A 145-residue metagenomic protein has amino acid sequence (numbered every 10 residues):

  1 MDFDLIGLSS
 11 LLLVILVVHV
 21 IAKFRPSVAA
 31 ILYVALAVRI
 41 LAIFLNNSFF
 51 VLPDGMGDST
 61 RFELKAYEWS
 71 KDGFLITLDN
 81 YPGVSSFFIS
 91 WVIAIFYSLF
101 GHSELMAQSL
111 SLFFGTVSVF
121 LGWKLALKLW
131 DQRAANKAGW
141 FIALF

Functional and structural regions predicted by a protein language model:
M1-F44: Start-transfer (signal-anchor) and selected internal transmembrane alpha helices of multi-pass inner/ER membrane
S10, I93-G101, Q108-L121: Transmembrane alpha-helices of multi-pass, membrane-embedded glycan-processing enzymes that use lipid-linked
L16-A22, S109-L129: Transmembrane-helix motifs of polytopic, lipid-linked glycan transferases
P26, A30, L105, G122-L144: Transmembrane-helix signature of polytopic, membrane-embedded enzymes that assemble or transfer cell-envelope glycans
L36-A37, S109-F113, W140-L144: Residue-level signature of the transmembrane alpha-helical core of multi-pass small-molecule transporters
F50-K65, F74-V92, G101-L105: Extracytoplasmic catalytic/substrate-binding loops of multi-pass membrane glycan-assembly enzymes
F87, T116-V117, A143: Hydrophobic/small/kink-forming positions within alpha-helical transmembrane segments of polytopic membrane proteins
